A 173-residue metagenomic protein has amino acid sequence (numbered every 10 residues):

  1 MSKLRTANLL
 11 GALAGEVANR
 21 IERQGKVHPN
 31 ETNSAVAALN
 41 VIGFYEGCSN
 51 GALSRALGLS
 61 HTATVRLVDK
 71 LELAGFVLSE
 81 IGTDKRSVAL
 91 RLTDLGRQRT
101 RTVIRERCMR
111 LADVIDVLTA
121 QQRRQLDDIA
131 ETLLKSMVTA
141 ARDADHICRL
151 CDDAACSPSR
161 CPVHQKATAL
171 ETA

Functional and structural regions predicted by a protein language model:
M1-P29: N-terminal leader segment of winged-helix/HTH proteins
T6, L13, S34-A35, L95 (+1 more regions): N-terminal positioning helix adjacent to the helix-turn-helix/winged-helix DNA-binding module
A14-G25, L57, R99, V103-L118 (+1 more regions): Alpha-helical linker/hinge and terminal dimerization helices associated with HTH transcriptional regulators
N19-A63: N-terminal helix-turn-helix DNA-binding core of bacterial DNA-binding proteins
D69-R124: Charged, amphipathic alpha-helical coiled-coil/dimerization segments
R124, D128-A173: C-terminal regulatory/oligomerization modules of transcriptional regulators
